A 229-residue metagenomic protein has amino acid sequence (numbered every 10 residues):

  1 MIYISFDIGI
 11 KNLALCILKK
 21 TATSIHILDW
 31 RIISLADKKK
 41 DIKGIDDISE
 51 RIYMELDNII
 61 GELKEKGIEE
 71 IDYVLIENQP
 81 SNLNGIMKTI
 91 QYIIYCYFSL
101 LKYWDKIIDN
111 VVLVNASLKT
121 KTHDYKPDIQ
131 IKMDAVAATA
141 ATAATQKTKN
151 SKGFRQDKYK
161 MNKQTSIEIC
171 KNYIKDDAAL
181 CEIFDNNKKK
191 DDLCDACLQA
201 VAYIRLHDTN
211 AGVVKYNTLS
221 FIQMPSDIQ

Functional and structural regions predicted by a protein language model:
M1-Q229: Phosphate- and other anionic-substrate recognition elements at nucleic-acid/protein interfaces
